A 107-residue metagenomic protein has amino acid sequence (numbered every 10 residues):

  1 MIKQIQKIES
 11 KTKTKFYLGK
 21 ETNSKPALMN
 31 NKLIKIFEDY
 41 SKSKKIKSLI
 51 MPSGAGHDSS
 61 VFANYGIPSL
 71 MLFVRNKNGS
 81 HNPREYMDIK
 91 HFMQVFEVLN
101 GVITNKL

Functional and structural regions predicted by a protein language model:
M1-K15: Acidic-enriched catalytic cores of C-N bond-cleaving enzymes acting on peptides and small amides
I2-Q4, V74-L107: His/Asp/Glu-rich mid-to-C-terminal helical/loop segments that flank catalytic regions of hydrolases
E9, S41, I103-K106: Hydrophobic pocket-lining residues that define ligand/cofactor binding sites across diverse proteins
T12-K15, G19-V74: Active-site-adjacent substrate-binding region of metalloamidase/peptidase-like peptide-processing proteins
